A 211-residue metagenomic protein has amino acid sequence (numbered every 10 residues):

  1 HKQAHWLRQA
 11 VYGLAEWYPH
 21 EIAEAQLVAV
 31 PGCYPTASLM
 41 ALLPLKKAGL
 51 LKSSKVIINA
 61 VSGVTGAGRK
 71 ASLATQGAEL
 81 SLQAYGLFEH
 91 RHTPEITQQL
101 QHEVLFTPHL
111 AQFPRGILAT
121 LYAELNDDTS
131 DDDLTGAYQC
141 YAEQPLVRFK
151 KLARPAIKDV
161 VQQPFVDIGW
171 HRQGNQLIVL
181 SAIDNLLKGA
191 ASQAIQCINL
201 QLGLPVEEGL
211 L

Functional and structural regions predicted by a protein language model:
H1-A78, L82-Y85, H171-Q173, E208-L210: N-terminal Rossmann-like NAD(P) cofactor-binding subdomain of oxidoreductases, focused on the glycine-rich
Q9, C33-M40, L87-E95, D133 (+3 more regions): Conserved active-site and cofactor/substrate-binding residues in soluble primary-metabolism enzymes
I22, K158-L211: C-terminal helical cap and adjacent loop that interface with cofactors, partners, or active-site loops
V28, D133-A137, A194: PAPS/PAP-binding and catalytic site of the sulfotransferase fold
L43-K47, Q98, Q196, L200: Short, well-ordered alpha-helices that flank and scaffold nucleotide-derived cofactor binding pockets
K55-N59, V64-I183: C-terminal substrate-binding/catalytic lobe of Rossmann-fold NAD(P)-dependent oxidoreductases
